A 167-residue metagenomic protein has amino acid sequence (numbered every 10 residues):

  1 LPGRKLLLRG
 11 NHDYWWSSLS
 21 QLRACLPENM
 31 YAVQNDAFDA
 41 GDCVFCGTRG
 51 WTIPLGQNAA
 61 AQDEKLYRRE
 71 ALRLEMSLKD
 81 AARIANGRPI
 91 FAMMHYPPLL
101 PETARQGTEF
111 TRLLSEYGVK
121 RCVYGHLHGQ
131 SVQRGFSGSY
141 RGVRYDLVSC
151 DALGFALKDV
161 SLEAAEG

Functional and structural regions predicted by a protein language model:
L1-G41, R105-V119, R141, L147-S149: Core catalytic region of metal-dependent phosphoesterases/phosphodiesterases, especially metallo-beta-lactamase-like
K5, G10, F45, L74 (+3 more regions): Divalent metal-coordination and catalytic microenvironments
L6, P89-F91, R121: Short, Asp-centered acidic motifs that coordinate Mg2+ and/or phosphate in catalytic or ligand-binding sites
N11-L19, D39, T52-G56, P97-T103 (+2 more regions): Active-site environment of divalent metal-dependent phosphoester hydrolases
S18-Q106, A164-E166: Conserved catalytic scaffold of divalent metal-dependent phosphoesterases
D39, Q62-K65, L113-Y117, R121-C122 (+1 more regions): Binuclear metal-dependent phosphoesterase catalytic core
